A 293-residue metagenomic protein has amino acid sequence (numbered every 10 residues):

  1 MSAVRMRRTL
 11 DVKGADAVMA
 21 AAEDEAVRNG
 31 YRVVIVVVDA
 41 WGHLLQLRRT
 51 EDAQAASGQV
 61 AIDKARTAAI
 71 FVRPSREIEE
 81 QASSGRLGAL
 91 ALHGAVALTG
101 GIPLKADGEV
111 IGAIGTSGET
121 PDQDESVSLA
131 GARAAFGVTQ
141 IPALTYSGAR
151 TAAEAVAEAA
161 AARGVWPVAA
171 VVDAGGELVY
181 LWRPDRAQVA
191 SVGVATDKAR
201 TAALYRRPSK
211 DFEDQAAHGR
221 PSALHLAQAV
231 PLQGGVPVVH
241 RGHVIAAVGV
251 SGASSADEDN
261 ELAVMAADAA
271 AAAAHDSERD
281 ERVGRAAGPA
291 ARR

Functional and structural regions predicted by a protein language model:
S2-R293: Flexible, solvent-exposed loop/hinge segments and secondary-structure transition points
